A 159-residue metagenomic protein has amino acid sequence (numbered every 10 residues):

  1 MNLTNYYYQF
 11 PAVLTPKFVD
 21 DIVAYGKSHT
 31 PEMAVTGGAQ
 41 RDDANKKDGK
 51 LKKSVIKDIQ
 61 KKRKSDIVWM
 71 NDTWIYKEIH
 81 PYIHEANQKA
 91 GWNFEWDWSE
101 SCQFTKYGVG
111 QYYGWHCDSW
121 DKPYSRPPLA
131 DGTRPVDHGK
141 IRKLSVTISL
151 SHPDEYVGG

Functional and structural regions predicted by a protein language model:
M1-G159: Fe(II)/2-oxoglutarate oxygenase catalytic core
